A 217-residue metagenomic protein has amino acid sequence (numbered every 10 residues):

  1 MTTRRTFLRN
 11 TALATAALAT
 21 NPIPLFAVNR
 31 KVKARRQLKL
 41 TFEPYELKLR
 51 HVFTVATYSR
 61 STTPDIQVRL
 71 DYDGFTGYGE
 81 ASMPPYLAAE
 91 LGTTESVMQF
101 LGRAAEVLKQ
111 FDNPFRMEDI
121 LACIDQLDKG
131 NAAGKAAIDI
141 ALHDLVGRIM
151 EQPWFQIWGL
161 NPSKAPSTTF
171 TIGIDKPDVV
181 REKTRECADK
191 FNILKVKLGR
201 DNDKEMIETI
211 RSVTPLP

Functional and structural regions predicted by a protein language model:
M1-T3: N-terminal secretory signal peptides
T6-A27: N-terminal export signals
P22-T54, D71: C-terminal segment of N-terminal export signals and the immediately downstream linker at the start of the mature
A34-F42, D71, T76-I149: Metal- or metallocofactor-binding catalytic centers and their adjacent structured scaffolds across diverse enzyme
A56-S61: Short Gly/Pro-enriched turn/cap motifs at secondary-structure boundaries
T63-D65, R148: Conserved N-terminal beta1-alpha1 strand-loop-helix module at the mouth
I66-L70: Short beta-strand scaffold segments in enzyme catalytic cores
W154-P217: Metal-dependent enolase-superfamily TIM-barrel catalytic cores that perform enediolate-based chemistry
